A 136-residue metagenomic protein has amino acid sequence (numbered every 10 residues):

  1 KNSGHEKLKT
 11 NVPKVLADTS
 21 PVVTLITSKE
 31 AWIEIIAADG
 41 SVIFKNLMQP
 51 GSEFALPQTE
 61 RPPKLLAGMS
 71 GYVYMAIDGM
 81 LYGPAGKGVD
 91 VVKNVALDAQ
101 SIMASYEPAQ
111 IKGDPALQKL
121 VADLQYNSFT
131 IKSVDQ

Functional and structural regions predicted by a protein language model:
K1-Q136: Extended low-complexity, proline-rich intrinsically disordered regions
